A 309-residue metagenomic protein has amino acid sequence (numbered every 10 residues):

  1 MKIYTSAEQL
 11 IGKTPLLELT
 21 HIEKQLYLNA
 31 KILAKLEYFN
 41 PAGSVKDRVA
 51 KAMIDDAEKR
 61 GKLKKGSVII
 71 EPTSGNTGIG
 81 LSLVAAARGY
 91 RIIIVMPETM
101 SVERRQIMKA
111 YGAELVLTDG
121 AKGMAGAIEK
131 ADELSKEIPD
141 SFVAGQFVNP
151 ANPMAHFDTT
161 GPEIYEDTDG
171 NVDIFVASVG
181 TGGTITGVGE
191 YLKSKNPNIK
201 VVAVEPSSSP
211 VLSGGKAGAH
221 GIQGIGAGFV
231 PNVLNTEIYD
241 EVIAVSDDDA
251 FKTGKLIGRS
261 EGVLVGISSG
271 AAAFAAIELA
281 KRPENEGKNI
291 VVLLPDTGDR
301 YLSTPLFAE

Functional and structural regions predicted by a protein language model:
M1-E309: PLP-dependent amino-acid enzyme catalytic core
